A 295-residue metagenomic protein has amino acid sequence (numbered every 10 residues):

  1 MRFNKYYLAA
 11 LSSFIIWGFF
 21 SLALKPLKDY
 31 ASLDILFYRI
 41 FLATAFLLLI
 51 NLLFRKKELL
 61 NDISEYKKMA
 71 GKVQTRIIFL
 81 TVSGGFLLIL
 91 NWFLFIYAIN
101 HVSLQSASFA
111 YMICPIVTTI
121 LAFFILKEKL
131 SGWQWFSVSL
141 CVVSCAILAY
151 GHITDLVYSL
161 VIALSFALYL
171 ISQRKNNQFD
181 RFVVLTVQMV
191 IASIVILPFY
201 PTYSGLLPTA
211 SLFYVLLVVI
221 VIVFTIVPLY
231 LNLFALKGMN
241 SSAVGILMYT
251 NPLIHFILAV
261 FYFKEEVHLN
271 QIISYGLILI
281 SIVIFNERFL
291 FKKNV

Functional and structural regions predicted by a protein language model:
M1-Y38, F86, A146-K175, V295: Glycine-/small-residue-enriched transmembrane alpha-helix faces in small-molecule transporters and effluxers
K5-S13, L60-L94, D155-I162, P208-V227 (+1 more regions): Loop-to-transmembrane-helix transition segments
I16, L42-F46, A110-F124, L140 (+3 more regions): Alpha-helical transmembrane segments of compact multi-pass small-molecule transporters, enriched in specific families
I16-Y30, I35, W92-V102, A110 (+3 more regions): Juxtamembrane C-cap of transmembrane helices in multi-pass membrane transport proteins
A31-L90, V117-T118, S165-L168, T186-Y203 (+2 more regions): Transmembrane alpha-helices of multi-pass small-molecule transport proteins
Y38, S106-I113, Q173-I191, T225-F261: Helix-helix packing/entry segments at the starts of transmembrane helices
I40, C145, Y150-H152, Y249-V295: C-terminal-most transmembrane helix of multi-pass membrane proteins
L47, L121-L126, L130-A149, I162-F166 (+1 more regions): Hydrophobic transmembrane alpha-helices of multi-pass small-molecule transport proteins
